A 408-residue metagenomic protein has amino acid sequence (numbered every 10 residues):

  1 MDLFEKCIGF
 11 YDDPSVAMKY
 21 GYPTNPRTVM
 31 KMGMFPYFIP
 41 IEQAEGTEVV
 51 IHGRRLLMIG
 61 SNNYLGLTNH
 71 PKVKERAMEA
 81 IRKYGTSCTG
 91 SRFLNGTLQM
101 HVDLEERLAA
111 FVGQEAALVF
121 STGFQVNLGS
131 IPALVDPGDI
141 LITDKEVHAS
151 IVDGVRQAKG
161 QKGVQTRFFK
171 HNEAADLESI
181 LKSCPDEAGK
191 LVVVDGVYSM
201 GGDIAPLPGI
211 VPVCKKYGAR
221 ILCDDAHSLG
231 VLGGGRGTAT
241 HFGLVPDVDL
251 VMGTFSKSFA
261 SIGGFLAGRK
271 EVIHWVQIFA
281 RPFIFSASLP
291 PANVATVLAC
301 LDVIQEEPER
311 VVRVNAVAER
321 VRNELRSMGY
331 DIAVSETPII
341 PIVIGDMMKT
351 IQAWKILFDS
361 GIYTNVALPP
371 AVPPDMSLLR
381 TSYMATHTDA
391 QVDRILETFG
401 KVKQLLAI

Functional and structural regions predicted by a protein language model:
D13-T86, A219: N-terminal "arm"/small-domain region of PLP-dependent enzymes with the aminotransferase-like
P71, E75-E79, K83, A110 (+2 more regions): PLP-dependent enzyme catalytic core of the Aspartate aminotransferase-like
E75, E79-G123: Conserved N-terminal alpha-helix of the aminotransferase class I/II PLP-enzyme fold
S130-A149: Conserved PLP-anchoring active-site segment centered on the Schiff-base-forming lysine
T166-C223: Active-site phosphate-binding strand-loop segment of PLP-dependent enzymes
T240-W275: Active-site PLP attachment segment
S288-E307, R313, V317, R326-M328: Structural motif of enzymes handling amino- and sulfur-group chemistry
V312-E319, R326-S360, D375-M376, Y383-A385: Conserved PLP-binding catalytic core of the aspartate aminotransferase-like
